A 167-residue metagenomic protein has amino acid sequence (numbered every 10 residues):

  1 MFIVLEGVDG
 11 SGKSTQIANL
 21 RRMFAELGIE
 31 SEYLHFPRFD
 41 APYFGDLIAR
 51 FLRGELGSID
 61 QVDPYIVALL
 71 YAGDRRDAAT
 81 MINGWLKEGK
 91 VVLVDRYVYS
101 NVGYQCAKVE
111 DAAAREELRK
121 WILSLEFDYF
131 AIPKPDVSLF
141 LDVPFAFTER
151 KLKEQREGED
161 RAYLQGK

Functional and structural regions predicted by a protein language model:
I3-L5: Hydrophobic anchor at the beta1->P-loop junction of P-loop NTPases
V8: Acidic beta-to-alpha connecting loop that harbors the catalytic carboxylate
S11: ATP-binding Walker
S14: Walker A/P-loop
L20, F24-A25: Hydrophobic alpha-helical packing residues
L27-F130: ATP-dependent small-molecule kinase phosphotransfer cores that center on conserved nucleotide phosphate-binding segments
N101-K167: A glycine- and Lys/Arg-enriched "phosphate-lid" helix/loop adjacent to the NTP-binding pocket of small-molecule kinases
